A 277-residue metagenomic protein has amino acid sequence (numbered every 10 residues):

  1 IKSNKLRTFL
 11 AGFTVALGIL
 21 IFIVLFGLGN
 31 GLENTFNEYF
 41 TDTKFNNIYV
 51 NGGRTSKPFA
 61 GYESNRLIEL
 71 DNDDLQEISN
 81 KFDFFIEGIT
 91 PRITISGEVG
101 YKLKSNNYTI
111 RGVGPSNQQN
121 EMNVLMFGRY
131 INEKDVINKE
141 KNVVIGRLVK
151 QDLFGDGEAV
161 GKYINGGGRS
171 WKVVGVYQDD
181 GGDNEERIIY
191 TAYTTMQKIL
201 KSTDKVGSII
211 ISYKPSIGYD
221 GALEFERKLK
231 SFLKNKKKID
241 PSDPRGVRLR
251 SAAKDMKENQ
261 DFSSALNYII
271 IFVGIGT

Functional and structural regions predicted by a protein language model:
I1-I19: N-terminal Sec/SRP start-transfer signal
A11, V15, V24, L28 (+3 more regions): Juxtamembrane alpha-helical signal-transduction segment immediately C-terminal to a transmembrane helix
T14, I21-L28, N267-T277: A hydrophobic alpha-helix feature that marks transmembrane segments and, especially, their cytosolic C-terminal ends
N30-T109, Q119, D152, Q197-K198 (+4 more regions): Hydrophobic, regular-secondary-structure patches
S116-Y130, K141-P241: Mid-to-C-terminal secondary-structure elements that act as membrane-proximal/extracytoplasmic interface segments
N132-K134: Non-transmembrane, solvent-exposed regions of membrane trafficking/translocation machinery
D240-G274: Peri-transmembrane interface segments
